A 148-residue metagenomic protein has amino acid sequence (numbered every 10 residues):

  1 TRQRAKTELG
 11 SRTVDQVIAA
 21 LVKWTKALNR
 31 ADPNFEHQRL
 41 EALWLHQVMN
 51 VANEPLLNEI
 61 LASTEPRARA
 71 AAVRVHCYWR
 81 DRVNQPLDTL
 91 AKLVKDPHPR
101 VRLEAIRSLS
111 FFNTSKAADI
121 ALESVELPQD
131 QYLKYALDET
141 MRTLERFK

Functional and structural regions predicted by a protein language model:
T1-V14: Alpha-helical segment of the N-proximal tetratricopeptide repeat
R2-Q3, H37-L40, A70-A71, D88 (+3 more regions): Alpha-solenoid HEAT/ARM repeat scaffold
K6, V22, L40-L43, N58 (+5 more regions): Hydrophobic core positions within HEAT/HEAT-like alpha-solenoid repeats
V14-N29, N50-A62, D81-V94, T114-V125 (+1 more regions): Amphipathic alpha-helical scaffolding segments comprising HEAT/armadillo-like alpha-solenoid repeats
P33-E36, P66-R67, N84, P97-R100 (+2 more regions): Alpha-helix N-cap/helix-start positions at coil->helix boundaries
A68-W79, P86, L90, P99-S108 (+1 more regions): Extended, hydrophobic alpha-helical segments in both membrane/secreted and soluble proteins
Q129-L137: Boundary/linker segments of alpha-helical solenoid repeat arrays
